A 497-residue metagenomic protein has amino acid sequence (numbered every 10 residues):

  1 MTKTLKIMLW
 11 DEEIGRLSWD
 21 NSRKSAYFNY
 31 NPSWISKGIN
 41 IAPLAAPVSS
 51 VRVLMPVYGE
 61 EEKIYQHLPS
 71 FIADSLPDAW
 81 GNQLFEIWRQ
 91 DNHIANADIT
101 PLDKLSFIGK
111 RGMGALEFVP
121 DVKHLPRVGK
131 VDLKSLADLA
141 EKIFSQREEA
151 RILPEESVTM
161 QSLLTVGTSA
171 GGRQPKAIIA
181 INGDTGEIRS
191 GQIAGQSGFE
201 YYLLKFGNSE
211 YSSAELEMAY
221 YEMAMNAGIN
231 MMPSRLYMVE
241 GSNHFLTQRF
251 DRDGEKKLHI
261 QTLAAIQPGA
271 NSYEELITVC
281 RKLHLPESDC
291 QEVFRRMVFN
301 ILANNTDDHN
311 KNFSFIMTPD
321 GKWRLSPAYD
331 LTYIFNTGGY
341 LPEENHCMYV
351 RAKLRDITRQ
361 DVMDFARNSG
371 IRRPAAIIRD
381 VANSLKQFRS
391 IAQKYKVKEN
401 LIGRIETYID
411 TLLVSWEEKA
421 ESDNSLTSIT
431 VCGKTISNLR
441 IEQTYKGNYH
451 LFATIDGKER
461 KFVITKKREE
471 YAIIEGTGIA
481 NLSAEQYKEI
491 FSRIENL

Functional and structural regions predicted by a protein language model:
M1-N310, S314-L426: Phosphate/dinucleotide-binding and metal-coordinating scaffold of catalytic cores in nucleotide-dependent enzymes
L9, V431, I455, I474-E475: Structural motif
Y30, F206, R249, A453-I455 (+2 more regions): Residue-level recognition of conserved beta-strand positions in structured domain cores
P43, D423-N424, S428-T430, T435 (+2 more regions): Conserved active-site motif detector
S384-Q393, K466-G478: Short helix/strand-capping connector loops at secondary-structure junctions
L426-T465: Amphipathic, interaction-prone secondary-structure segments
E470-L497: Mixed-charge, Lys/Arg-enriched low-complexity segments
